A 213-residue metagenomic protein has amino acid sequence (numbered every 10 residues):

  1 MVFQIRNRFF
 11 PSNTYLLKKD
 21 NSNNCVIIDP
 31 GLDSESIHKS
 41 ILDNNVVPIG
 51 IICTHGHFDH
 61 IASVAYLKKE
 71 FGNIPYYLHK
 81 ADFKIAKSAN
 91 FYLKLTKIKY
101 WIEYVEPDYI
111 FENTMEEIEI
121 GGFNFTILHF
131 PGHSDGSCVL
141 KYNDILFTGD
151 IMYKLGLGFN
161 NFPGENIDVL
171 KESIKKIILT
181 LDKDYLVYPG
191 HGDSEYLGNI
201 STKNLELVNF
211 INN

Functional and structural regions predicted by a protein language model:
M1-N44, V139-G149: Conserved beta-strand hairpin/beta-sheet module of binuclear metal-dependent hydrolase folds, prominently
I5-N7, D108-Y109, L128-P131: Short Gly/Pro-enriched turn/cap motifs at secondary-structure boundaries
Y15, Y109, M115-E116, C138 (+1 more regions): Residue-level detector of beta-strand structural context in well-folded domains
C25, L32-E117, K203-E206: Active-site HxH/HxHxD metal-binding segment of metal-dependent hydrolases
I27-I28, I49-G56, Y76-H79, H129-G132 (+2 more regions): Active-site neighborhood of phospho(di)ester-bond hydrolases with catalytic His/Asp-centered motifs
V46, G72, G121-F123, D182-K183: Structured loop/turn residues at beta-strand edges in well-structured enzyme cores
F91-Y92, N124-N212: Metallo-beta-lactamase
P107, G121-T126: Short beta-strand or tight-loop elements that sit immediately N-terminal to catalytic metal-binding acidic residues
